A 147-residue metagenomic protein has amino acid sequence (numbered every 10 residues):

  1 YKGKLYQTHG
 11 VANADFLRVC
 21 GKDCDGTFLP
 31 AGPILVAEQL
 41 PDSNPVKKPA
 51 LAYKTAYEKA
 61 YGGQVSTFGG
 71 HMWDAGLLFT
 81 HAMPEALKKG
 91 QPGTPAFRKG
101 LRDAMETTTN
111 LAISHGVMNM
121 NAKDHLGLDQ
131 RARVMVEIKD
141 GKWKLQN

Functional and structural regions predicted by a protein language model:
Y1-N147: Extracytosolic ligand-binding ectodomains
